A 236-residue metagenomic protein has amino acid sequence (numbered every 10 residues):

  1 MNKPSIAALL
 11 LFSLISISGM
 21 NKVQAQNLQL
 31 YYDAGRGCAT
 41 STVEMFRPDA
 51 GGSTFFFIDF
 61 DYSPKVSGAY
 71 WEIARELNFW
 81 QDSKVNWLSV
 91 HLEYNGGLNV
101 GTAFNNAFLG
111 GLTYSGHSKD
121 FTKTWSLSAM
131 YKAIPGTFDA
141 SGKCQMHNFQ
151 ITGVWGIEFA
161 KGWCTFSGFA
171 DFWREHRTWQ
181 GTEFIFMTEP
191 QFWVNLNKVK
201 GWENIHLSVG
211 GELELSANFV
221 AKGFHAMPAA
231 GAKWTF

Functional and structural regions predicted by a protein language model:
M1-A25: Cleavable N-terminal export/targeting peptides
K22-P64: Short glycine/proline- and aromatic-enriched beta-strand/turn motifs that initiate or cap beta-hairpins
K22-Q24, G51-S53, N78-V90, H117-S126 (+2 more regions): Short loop/turn motifs that connect adjacent beta-strands in outer-membrane beta-barrel proteins
L30-R36, F60-P64, L92-L98, A129-P135 (+3 more regions): Transmembrane beta-strands of outer-membrane beta-barrel pores
G35-G37, S63-S67, G101-N106, A140-H147 (+2 more regions): Replace "Gram-negative outer membrane beta-barrel proteins" with "bacterial and organellar outer membrane beta-barrel
V43, W71-I73, G110-L112, I151-W155 (+2 more regions): Membrane-embedded beta-strands of outer-membrane beta-barrel proteins, especially the hydrophobic/small aromatic
K132-S208, E214-N218, W234-F236: Outer-membrane beta-barrel transmembrane domain signature
F224-F236: Outer-membrane beta-barrel "beta-signal"
